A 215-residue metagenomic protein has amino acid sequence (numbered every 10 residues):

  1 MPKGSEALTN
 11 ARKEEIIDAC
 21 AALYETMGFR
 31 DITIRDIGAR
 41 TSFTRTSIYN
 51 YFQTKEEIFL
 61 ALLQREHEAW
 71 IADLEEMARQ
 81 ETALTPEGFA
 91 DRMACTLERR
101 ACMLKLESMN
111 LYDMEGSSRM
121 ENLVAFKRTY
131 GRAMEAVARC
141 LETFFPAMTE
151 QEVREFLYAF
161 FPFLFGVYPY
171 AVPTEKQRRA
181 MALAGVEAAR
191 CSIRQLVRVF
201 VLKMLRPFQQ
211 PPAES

Functional and structural regions predicted by a protein language model:
M1-M27, R35-D36, R40, E81: Basic, helix-initiating cap at the start of DNA-binding domains
E15, L23, R30-E57, A61: Helix-turn-helix
A61, E75-M103, F156-F160: Hydrophobic alpha-helical connector segments
Q64-W70: Short, basic, alpha-helical segments at the C-terminal edge of helix-turn-helix-like DNA-binding modules
A90-E115, Y170-V172: Helical hydrophobic small-molecule/effector-binding pocket
L111-E142: A contiguous binding-surface segment within folded domains or other stable secondary-structure elements
E135-A147, F163-S215: C-terminal peripheral helix-coil segments that are non-catalytic and often amphipathic
F145, T149-L157: Membrane-interface starts of transmembrane alpha-helices
